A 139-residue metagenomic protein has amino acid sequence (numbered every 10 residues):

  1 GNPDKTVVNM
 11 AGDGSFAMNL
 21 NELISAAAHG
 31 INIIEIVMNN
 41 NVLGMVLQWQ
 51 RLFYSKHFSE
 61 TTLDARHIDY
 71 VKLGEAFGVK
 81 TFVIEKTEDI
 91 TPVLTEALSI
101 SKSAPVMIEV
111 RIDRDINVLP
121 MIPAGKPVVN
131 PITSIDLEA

Functional and structural regions predicted by a protein language model:
G1-A139: Thiamine diphosphate
